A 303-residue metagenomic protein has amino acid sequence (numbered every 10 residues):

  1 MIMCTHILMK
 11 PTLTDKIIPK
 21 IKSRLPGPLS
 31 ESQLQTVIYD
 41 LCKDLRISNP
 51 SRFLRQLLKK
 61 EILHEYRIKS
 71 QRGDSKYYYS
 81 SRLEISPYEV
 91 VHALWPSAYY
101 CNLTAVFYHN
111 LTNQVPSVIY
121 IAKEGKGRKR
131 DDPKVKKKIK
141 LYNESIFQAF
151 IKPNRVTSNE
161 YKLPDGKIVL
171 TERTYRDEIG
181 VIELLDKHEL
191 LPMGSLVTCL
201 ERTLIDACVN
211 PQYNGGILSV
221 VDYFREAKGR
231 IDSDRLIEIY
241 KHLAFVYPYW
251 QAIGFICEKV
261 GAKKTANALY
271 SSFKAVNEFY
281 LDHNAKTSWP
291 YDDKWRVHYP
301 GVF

Functional and structural regions predicted by a protein language model:
C4-Y99, V118-I119, K123-K138, G229-Q251: Short beta-edge/loop segments at beta->alpha junctions of small alpha/beta modules that act as binding/recognition
S30, C101-N102, C199, T203: Helix N-cap / beta->alpha transition motif
V90-V91, A98, A105, A207 (+1 more regions): Small-side-chain structural scaffolding
P96-Y100, S195-T198: Short, amphipathic alpha-helical segments
A98-L111, V115: Leucine-rich, amphipathic alpha-helical/linker segments
L111-F303: Phosphate-handling catalytic interfaces
